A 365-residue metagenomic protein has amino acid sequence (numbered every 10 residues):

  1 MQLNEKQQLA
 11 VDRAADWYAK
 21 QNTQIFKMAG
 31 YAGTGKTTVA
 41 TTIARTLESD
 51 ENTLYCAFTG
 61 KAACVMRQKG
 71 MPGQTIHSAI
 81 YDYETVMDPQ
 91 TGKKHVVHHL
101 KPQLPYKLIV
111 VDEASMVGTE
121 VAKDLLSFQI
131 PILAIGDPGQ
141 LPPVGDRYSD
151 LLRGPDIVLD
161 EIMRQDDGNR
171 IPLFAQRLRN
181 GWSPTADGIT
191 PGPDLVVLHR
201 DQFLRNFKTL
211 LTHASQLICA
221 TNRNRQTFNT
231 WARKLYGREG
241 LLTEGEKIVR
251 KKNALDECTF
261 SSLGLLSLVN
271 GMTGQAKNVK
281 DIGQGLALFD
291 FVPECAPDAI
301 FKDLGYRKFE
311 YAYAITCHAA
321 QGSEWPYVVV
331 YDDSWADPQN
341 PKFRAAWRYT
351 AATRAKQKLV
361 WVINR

Functional and structural regions predicted by a protein language model:
M1-Q8: Dynamic helix-loop-helix/coil hinge segments at AAA+ ATPase domain boundaries and subdomain interfaces
Q8-A29, T34-K36, I130, I135-P293: Conserved helicase motor core of P-loop NTPases
V39, I43: Hydrophobic positions on the alpha1 helix immediately C-terminal to the Walker A/P-loop
R45-L54: Post-Walker A helix-loop "phosphate-sensing" segment adjacent to the P-loop in P-loop NTPases
L54-P105, I315: Inter-Walker segment of RecA-like/P-loop motor cores
P105-A122, I132-Q140: SF2 helicase catalytic motif II
K107, F128-I132, A355-Q357: A short helix->loop->beta-strand "cap" motif at the edges of active sites that frequently abuts
L288-R365: C-terminal accessory regions
